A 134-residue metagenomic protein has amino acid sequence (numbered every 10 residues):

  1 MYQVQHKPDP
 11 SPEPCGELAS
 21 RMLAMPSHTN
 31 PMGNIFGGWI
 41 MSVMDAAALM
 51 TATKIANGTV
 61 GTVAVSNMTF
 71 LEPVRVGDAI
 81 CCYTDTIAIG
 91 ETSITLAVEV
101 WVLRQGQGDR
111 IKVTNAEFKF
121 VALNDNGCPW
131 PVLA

Functional and structural regions predicted by a protein language model:
Y2-G37, K54: Catalytic strand-loop segment that frames the active site of acyl-thioester-processing enzymes
Q3-P10, P14-S20, R75-V76, I87-A134: HotDog/MaoC-like acyl-thioester-processing domains
P26-H28, N67-E72, V102-R104: Short, well-ordered turn and helix-capping elements at secondary-structure junctions
I35, A46-Y83, I87-I89, S93-I94 (+1 more regions): Hydrophobic beta-strand-centered segment that forms part of the acyl-chain substrate-binding groove
I35-G38, W130-V132: Short, polar loop/linker segments at the starts of domains and inter-domain junctions
S42-M44: N-terminal "first-domain core" detector
